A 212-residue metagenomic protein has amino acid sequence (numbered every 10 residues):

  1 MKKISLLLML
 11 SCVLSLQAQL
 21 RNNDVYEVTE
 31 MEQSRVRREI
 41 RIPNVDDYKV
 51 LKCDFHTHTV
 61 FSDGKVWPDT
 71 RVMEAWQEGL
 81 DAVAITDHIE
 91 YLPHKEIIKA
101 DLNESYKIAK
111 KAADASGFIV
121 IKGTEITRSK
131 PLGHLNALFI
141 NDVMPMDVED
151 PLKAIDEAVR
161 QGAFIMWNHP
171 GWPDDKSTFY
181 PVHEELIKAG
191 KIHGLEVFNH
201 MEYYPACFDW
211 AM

Functional and structural regions predicted by a protein language model:
M1-I4: Positively charged n-region of N-terminal signal peptides that target proteins for export
L8-M9, G64: A periodicity- and composition-biased signal for non-globular, repetitive helical segments
M9-Q17: Hydrophobic h-region of N-terminal signal peptides that target proteins for export in Gram-negative bacteria
L14-S15, P68, D174: Generic secondary-structure boundary signal with a strong preference for alpha-helix termini
Q19-Y26: Cleaved targeting-peptide boundary
E32-Q161, N168, S177, P181-V182 (+2 more regions): A metal-dependent hydrolase metal-coordination microenvironment
P170-W172: Extracellular glycoside hydrolase catalytic/binding regions
